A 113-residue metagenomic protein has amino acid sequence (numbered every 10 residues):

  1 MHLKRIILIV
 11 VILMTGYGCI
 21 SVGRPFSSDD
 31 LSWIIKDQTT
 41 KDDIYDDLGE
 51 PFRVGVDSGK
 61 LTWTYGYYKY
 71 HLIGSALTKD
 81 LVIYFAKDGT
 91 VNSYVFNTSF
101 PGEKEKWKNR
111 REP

Functional and structural regions predicted by a protein language model:
M1-I7: Bacterial N-terminal signal peptides that target proteins for export
L8-I12: Hydrophobic helical h-region of N-terminal Sec-dependent signal peptides in bacterial secretory/periplasmic proteins
T15-G18: C-terminal motif of bacterial Sec signal peptides marking the signal peptidase cleavage site
I20-P113: Residues within mature, well-folded domains
